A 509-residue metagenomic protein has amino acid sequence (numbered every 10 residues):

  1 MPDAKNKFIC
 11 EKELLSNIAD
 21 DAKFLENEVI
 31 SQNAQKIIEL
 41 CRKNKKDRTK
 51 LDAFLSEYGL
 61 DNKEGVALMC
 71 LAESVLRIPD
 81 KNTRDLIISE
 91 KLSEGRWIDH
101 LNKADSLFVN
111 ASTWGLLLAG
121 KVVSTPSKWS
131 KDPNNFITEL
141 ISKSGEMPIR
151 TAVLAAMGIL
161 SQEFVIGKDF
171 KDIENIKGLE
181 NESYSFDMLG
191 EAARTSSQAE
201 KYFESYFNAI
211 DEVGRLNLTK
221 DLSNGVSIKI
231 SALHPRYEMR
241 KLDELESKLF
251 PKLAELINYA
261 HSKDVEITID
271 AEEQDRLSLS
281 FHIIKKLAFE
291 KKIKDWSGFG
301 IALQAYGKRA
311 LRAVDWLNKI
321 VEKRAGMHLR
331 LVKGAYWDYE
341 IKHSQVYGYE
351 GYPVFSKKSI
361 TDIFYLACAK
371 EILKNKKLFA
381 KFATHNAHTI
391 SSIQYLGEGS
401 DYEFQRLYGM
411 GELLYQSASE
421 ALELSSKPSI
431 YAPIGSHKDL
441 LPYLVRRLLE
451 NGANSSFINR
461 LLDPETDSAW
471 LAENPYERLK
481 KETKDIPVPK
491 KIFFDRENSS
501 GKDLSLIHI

Functional and structural regions predicted by a protein language model:
M1-G501: Positively charged, amphipathic and often flexible ligand-engagement surfaces
D503-S505: Alpha-helical bundle segments enriched in helix-capping/polar residues
I507-I509: Conserved small/polar residues in nucleotide/adenosyl-binding loops
